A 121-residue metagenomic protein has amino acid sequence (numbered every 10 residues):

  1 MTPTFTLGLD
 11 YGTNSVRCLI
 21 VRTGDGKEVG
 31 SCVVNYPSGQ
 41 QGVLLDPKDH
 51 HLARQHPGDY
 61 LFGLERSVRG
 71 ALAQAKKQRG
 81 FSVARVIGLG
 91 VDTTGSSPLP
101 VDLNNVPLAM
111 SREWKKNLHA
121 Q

Functional and structural regions predicted by a protein language model:
M1-M110: N-terminal glycine/serine-rich phosphate-binding loop of ATP-dependent small-molecule kinases, especially carbohydrate
K115-Q121: Glycine-rich phosphate-binding loop plus the immediately following alpha-helix
